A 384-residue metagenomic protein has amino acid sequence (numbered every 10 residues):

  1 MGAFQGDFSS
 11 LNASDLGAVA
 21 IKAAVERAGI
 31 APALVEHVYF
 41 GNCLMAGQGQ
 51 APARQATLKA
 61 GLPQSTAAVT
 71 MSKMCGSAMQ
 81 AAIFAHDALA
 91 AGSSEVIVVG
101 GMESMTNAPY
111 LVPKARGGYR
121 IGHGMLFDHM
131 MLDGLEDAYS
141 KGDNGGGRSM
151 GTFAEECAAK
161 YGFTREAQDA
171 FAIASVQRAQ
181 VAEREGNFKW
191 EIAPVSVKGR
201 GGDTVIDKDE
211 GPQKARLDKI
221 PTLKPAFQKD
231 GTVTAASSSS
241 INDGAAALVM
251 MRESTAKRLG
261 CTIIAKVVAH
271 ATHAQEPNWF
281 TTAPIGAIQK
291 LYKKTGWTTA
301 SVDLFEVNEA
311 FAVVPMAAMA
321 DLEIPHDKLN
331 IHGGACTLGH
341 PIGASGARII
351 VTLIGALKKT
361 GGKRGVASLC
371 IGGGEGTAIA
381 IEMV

Functional and structural regions predicted by a protein language model:
M1-C43, G47-Q48, P52-A60, A67 (+5 more regions): Conserved active-site "lid/cap" helical segment
M1-L11, A23, L217-T282, G286 (+5 more regions): Condensing-enzyme catalytic core mediating Claisen C-C bond formation in acyl metabolism
S9-V19, R27, A167-R258, I263 (+2 more regions): N-terminal extracellular/periplasmic Venus flytrap/periplasmic-binding protein-like
L11-N12, Y39-I97, M131-L132, N144-S149 (+4 more regions): Conserved catalytic cysteine-centered active-site region of acyl-thioester-dependent Claisen-condensing enzymes
A33-G41, A67-S72, I97-G101, A167-A174 (+5 more regions): Beta-strand segments within the central parallel beta-sheet cores of soluble alpha/beta enzyme folds
M71-E103, A158-N187, A247-S254, M319 (+2 more regions): Active-site-proximal alpha-helical scaffold in enzymes
V96-E156: Flexible glycine-/small-residue-enriched beta->alpha junction loops that bind anionic phosphate/pyrophosphate groups
F153-E155, F188, A193, K198 (+1 more regions): Active-site pocket-lining segment
